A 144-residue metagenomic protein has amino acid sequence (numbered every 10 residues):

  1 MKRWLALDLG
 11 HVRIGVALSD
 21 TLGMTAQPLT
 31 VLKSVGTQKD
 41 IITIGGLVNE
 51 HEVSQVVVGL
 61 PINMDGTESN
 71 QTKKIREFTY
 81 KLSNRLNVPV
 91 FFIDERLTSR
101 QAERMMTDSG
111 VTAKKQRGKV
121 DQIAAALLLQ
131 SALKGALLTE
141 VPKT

Functional and structural regions predicted by a protein language model:
K2-L7, H11-T144: Phosphate- and other anionic-substrate recognition elements at nucleic-acid/protein interfaces
